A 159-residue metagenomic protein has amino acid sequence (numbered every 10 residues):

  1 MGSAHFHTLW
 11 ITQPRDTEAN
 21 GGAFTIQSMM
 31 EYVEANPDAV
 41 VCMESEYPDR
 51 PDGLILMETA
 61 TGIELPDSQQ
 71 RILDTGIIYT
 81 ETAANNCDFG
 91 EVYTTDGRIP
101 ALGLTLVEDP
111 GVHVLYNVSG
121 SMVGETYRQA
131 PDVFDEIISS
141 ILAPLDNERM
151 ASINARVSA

Functional and structural regions predicted by a protein language model:
M1, A84-N86, G97-V112: Ligand-binding "clamshell"
M1-V40, A143-N147: A conserved helix-loop-strand patch within extracytoplasmic ligand-binding domains of the periplasmic binding
F6-A19, Y116-D132: A bilobed periplasmic-binding-protein/Venus flytrap-type ligand-binding module shared by bacterial periplasmic
Q13-P14, E44, T75, F89-R98 (+1 more regions): Beta->alpha turn/N-cap motifs
Q27, S45, P66-T80: Short helix-initiation/N-cap motifs at beta->coil->alpha
N36-V40, I78-V92: Alpha-to-beta junction loops
P37-V40, E58-L73: A local structural motif
P48-D52, E58-A60, E136-A159: An extracytoplasmic/periplasmic, membrane-proximal ligand-sensing/linker region
